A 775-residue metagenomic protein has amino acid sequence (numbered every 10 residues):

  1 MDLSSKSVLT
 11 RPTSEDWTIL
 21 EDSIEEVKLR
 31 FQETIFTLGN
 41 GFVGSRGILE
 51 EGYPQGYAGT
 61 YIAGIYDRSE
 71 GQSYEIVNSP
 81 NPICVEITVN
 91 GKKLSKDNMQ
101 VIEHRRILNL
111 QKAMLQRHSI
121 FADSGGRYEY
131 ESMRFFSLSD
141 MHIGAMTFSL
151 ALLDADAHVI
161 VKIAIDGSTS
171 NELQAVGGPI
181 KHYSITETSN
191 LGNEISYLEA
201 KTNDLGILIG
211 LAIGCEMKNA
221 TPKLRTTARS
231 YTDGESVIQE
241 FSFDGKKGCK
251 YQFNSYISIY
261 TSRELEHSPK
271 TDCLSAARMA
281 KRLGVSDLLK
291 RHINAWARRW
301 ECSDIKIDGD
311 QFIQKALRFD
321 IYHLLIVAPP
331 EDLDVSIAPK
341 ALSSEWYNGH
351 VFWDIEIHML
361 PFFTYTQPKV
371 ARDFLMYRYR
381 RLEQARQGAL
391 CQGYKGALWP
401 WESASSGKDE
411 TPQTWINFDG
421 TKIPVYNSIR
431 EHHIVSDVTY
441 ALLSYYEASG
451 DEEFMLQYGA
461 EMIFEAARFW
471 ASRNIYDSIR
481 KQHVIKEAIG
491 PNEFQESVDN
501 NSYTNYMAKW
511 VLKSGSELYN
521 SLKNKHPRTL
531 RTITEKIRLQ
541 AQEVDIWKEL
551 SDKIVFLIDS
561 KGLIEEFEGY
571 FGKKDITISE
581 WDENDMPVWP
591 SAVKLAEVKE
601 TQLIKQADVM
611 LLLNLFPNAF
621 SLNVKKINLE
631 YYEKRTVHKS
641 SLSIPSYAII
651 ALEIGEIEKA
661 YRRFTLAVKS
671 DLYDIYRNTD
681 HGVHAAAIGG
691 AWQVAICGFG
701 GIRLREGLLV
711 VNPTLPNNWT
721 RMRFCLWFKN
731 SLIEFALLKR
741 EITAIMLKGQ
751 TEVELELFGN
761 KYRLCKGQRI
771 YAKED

Functional and structural regions predicted by a protein language model:
M1-Y347, V593-E597: Acidic/polar, glycine-enriched structural segments that form the non-catalytic walls/loops of the carbohydrate-binding
K28-P54, G59-I62, H358, S406 (+5 more regions): C-terminal capping/lid segments that line or modulate ligand- or cofactor-binding pockets
G71-D123, E129, L622, K626 (+2 more regions): Non-catalytic C-terminal accessory modules of carbohydrate-active enzymes
S303-V335, P339, N505, R528-Y570: Gly/Pro-rich turn-and-neighbor structural signature
F319-I326, Y377-Q384, E461-R473, W510 (+3 more regions): Alpha-helical scaffold segments in carbohydrate-active enzymes
A328-S343, K369-Y440, Y446, E453-Q457 (+3 more regions): Helix-terminus loop motifs that line ligand-binding clefts
S343-V351, W401-Q457, E465-W547: The feature captures the catalytic groove of carbohydrate-active enzymes
F352-R381, E431, Q457, K513 (+3 more regions): Active-site core of glycosidic bond-cleaving carbohydrate-active enzymes
